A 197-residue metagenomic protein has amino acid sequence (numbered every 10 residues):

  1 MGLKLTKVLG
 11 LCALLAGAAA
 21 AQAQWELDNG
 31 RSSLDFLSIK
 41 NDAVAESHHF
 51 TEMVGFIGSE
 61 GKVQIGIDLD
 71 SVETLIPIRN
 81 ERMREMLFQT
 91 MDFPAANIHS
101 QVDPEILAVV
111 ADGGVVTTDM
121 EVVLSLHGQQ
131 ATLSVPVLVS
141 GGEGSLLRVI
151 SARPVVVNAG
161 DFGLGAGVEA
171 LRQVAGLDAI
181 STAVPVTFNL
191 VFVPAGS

Functional and structural regions predicted by a protein language model:
M1-L9: Bacterial N-terminal signal peptides that target proteins for export
L3, A18-A23: Extreme N-terminus of proteins, especially the signal/transit-peptide cleavage junction and the first residues
V8-G17: Bacterial N-terminal signal peptides
Q22-S197: Low-complexity, acidic/polar, glycine-enriched regions of mature
